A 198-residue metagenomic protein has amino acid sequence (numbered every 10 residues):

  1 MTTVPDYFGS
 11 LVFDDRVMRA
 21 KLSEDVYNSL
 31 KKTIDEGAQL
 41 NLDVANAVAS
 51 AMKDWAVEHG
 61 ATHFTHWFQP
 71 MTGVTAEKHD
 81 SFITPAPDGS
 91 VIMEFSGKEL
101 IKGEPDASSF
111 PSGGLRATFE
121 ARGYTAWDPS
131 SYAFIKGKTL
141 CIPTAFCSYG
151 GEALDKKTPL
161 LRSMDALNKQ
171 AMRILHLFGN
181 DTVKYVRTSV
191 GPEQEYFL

Functional and structural regions predicted by a protein language model:
M1, R19-A20, A51, A133-I142: Short, functional N-terminal and low-complexity linear motifs
M1, Y7-D15, K169, R173-L175: Flexible inter-domain linker/hinge segments
M1-V4, S23-N28, A153-L160, Y196: A broad, low-specificity signal for short, low-complexity segments enriched in glycine/proline and polar/charged
T2-T3, T33, T62-T65, T72-T75 (+8 more regions): Residue-identity detector for threonine
T3-Y7, D25-L30, A145-Y149, K169-Q170: Short amphipathic alpha-helical segments, especially helix-boundary/capping motifs
V4-S10, G37, Y124-P129, E195: Short, mixed-charge, low-aromatic patches
D6-E120: Active-site core of metal-dependent hydrolases
A121-L198: Glycine-rich, acidic/polar active-site loops that bind/position phosphate-bearing ligands
